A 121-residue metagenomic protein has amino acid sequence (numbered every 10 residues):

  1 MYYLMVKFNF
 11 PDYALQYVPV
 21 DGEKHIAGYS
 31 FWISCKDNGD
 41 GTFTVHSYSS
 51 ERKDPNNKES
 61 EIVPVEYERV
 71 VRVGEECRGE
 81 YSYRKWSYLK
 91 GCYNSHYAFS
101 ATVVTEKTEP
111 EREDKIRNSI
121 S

Functional and structural regions predicted by a protein language model:
Y3-D12: A short beta-strand micro-motif
L4, I26, V45-S47, Y88 (+1 more regions): Generic recognition of long tandem-repeat/solenoid scaffolds
D21-G22, G74: Solvent-exposed, conformationally flexible loop/turn segments
I26-F31, I62-E66, N94-A98: Short, surface-exposed coil-to-beta transition loops
W32-K36, R69-V71: Short, exposed beta-strand/loop patches in secreted or surface proteins that constitute
S47-L89, Y93: Acidic, low-complexity, intrinsically disordered interaction modules
Y67, S87-S121: Edge beta-strand at a domain terminus
